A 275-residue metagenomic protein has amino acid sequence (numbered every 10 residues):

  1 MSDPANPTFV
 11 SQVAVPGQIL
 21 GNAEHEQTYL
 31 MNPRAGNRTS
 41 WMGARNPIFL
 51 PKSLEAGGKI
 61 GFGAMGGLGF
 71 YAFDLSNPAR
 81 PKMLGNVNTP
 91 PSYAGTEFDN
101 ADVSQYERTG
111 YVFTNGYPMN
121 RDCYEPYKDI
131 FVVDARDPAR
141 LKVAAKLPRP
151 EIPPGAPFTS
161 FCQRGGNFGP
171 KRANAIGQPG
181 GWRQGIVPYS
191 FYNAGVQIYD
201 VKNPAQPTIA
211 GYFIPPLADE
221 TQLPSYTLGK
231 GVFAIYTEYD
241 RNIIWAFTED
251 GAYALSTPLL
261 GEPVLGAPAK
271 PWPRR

Functional and structural regions predicted by a protein language model:
M1-R275: Feature marking well-ordered beta-strand scaffolds used for ligand recognition
